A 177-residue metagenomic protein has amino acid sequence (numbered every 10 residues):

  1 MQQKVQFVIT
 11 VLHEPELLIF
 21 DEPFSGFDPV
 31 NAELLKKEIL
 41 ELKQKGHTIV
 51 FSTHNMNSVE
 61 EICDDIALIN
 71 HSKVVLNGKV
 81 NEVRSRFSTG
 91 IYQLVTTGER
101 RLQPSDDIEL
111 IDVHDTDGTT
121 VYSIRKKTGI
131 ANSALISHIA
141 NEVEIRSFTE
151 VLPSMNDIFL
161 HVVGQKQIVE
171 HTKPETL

Functional and structural regions predicted by a protein language model:
F7: Hydrophobic anchor residue at the start of the ABC signature
E14: Conserved catalytic motifs of ABC-family nucleotide-binding domains
L18-E22: Catalytic Walker B motif of ABC-type/P-loop ATPase nucleotide-binding domains
S25-F27, S58: ABC ATPase nucleotide-binding domain "signature" loop
P29-N31: Helix N-cap at the start of a conserved alpha-helix in ABC-type nucleotide-binding domains
K36-S123: ABC transporter nucleotide-binding domain
Y92-Q165: Short, charged/small-residue-rich alpha-helical element at the C-terminal edge of ABC transporter nucleotide-binding
